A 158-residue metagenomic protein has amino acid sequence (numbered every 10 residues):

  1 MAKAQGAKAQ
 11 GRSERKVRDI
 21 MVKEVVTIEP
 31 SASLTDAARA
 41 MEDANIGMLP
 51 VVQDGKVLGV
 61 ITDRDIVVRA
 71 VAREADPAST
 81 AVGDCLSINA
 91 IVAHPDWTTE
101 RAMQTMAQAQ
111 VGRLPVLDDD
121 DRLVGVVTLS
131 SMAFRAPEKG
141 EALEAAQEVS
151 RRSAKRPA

Functional and structural regions predicted by a protein language model:
M1-A158: Tandem CBS (Cystathionine beta-synthase) repeat/Bateman regulatory domains
